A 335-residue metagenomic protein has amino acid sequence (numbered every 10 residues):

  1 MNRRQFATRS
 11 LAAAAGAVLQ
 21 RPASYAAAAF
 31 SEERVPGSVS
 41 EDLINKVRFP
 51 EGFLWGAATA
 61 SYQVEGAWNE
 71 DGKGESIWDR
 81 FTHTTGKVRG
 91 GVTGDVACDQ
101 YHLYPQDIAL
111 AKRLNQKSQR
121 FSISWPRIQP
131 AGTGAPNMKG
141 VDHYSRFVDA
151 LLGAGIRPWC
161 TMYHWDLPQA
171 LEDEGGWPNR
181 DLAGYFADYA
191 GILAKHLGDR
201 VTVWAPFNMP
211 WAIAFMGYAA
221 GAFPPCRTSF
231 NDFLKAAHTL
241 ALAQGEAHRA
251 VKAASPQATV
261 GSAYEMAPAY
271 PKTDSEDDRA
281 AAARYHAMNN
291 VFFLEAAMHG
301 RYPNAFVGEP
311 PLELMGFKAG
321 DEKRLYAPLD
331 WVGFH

Functional and structural regions predicted by a protein language model:
R4-A27: N-terminal export signals
F6, A109, R113-K117, A237-L242: An N-terminal domain-start capping segment
A7-T8, Q106, N208, L329: Residue-level micro-sites within transmembrane alpha helices that shape and flank functional polar/acidic positions
S10, N115, G155: Conserved functional loop/turn residues at catalytic and ligand-binding sites
F30-T85, A131-G132, V141-H335: Active-site region of glycoside hydrolase catalytic domains
G66-Y144: Active-site-adjacent substrate/metal-binding segments within catalytic domains of carbohydrate-active enzymes
